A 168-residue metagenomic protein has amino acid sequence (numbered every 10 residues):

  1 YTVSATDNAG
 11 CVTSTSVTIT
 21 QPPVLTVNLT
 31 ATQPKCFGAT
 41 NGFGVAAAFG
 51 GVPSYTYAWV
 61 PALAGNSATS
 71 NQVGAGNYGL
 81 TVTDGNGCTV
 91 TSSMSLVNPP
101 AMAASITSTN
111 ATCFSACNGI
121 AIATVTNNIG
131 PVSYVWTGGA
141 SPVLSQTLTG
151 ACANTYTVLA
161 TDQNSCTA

Functional and structural regions predicted by a protein language model:
Y1-A168: Proline- and Ser/Thr-rich low-complexity, intrinsically disordered segments
